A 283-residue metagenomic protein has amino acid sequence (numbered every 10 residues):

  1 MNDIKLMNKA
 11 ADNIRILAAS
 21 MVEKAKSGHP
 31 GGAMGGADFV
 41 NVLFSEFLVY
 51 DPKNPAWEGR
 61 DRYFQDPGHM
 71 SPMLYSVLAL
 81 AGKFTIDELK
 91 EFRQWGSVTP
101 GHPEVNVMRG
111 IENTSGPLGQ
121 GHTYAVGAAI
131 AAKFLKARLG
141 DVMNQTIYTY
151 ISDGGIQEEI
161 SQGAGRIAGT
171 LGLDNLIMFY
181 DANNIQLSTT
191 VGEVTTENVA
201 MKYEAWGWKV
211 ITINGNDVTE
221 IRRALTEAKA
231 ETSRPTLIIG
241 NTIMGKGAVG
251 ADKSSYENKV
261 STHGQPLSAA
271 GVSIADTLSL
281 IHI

Functional and structural regions predicted by a protein language model:
M1-N2, A18, A275-I283: Polar low-complexity intrinsically disordered regions
M1-T146: Thiamine diphosphate
P52-K53, V107-M108, N113-I281: Glycine-rich ThDP/TPP pyrophosphate-binding loop and its adjacent helix/strand module within ThDP-dependent enzymes
